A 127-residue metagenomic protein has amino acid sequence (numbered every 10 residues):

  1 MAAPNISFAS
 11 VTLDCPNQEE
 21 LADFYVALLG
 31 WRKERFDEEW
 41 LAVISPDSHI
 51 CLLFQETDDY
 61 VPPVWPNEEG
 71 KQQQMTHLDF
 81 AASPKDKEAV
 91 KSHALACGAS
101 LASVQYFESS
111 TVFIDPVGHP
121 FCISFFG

Functional and structural regions predicted by a protein language model:
M1-A9, L13-R35, S45-S100, I114-G127: Glyoxalase I/VOC metalloenzyme domain signal
W40-A42, S110-V112: Short hydrophobic/aromatic beta-strand element in the GNAT-like acyltransferase core that lines or flanks the acyl-donor
Y106-E108: Short, small/polar residue-rich loop motifs at catalytic or cofactor-binding pockets
